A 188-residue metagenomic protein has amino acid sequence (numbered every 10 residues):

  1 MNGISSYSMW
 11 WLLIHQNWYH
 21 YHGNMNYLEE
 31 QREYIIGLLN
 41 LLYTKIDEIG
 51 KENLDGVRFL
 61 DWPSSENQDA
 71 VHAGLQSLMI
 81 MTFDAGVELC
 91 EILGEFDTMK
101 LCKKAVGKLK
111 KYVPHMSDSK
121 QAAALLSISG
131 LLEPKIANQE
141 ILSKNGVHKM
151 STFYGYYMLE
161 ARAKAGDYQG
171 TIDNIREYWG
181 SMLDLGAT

Functional and structural regions predicted by a protein language model:
M1-T188: Active-site core of glycosidic bond-cleaving carbohydrate-active enzymes
